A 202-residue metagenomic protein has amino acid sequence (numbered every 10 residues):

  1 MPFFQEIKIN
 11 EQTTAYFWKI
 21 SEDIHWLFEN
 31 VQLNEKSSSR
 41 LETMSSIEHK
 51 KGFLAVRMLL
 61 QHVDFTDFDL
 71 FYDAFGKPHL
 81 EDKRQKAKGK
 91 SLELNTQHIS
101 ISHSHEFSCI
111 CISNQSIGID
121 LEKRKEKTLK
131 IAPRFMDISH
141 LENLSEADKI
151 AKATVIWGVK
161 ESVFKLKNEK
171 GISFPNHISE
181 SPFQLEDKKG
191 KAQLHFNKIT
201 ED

Functional and structural regions predicted by a protein language model:
M1-D202: Core catalytic alpha/beta fold that binds nucleotide/phospho-ligands
